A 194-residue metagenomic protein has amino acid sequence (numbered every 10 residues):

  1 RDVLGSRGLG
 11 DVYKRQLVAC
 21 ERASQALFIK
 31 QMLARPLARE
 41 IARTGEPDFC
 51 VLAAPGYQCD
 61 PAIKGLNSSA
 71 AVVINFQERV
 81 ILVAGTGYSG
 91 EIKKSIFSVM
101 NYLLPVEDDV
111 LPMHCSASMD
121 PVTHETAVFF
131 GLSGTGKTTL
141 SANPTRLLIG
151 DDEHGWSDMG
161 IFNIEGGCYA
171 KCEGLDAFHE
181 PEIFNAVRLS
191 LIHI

Functional and structural regions predicted by a protein language model:
D2-Y13, H193: Single conserved hydrophobic/aromatic residue that forms the stacking wall/gate of nucleotide- or nucleobase-binding
Q16-A19: Short Lys/Arg-enriched alpha/beta "domain-start" segment
E21, A26-G56: Extended, Lys/Arg-enriched charged tracts that mediate electrostatic binding to polyanionic substrates
G65-L103: Charged, amphipathic alpha-helical linker segments immediately N-terminal to NTP-binding catalytic cores
H114-L132, A142-T145, G155-I192: Glycine-rich, often acidic-flanked micro-motifs that create phosphate/phosphodiester-binding or positioning elements
G136: Conserved glycine(s) of the Walker
T139: Conserved Walker
